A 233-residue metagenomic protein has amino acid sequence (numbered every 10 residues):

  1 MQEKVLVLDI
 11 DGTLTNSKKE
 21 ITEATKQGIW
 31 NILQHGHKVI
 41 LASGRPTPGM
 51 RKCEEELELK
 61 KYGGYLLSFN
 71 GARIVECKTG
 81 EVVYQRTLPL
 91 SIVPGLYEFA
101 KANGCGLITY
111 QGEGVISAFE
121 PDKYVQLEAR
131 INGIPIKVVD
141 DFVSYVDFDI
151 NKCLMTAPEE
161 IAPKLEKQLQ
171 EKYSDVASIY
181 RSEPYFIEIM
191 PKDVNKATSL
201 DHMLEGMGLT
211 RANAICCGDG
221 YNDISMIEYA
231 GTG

Functional and structural regions predicted by a protein language model:
Q2-K18, I227: Asp-based phosphoryl-transfer active-site loop
Q2-K4, Y62, C217: Short loop/turn microsegments at loop-to-beta-strand junctions
V7, L14, V39-A42, I189 (+1 more regions): Conserved SAM-binding loop
K19, G44-T47, G71, L90 (+3 more regions): Alpha-helix N-cap/helix-start capping motif
E23-Y124: Active-site phosphate-binding/coordination module
F99, N103-C217, Y221-Y229: Conserved acidic, metal-coordinating active-site core of Asp-based, Mg2+-dependent phosphoryl-transfer enzymes
